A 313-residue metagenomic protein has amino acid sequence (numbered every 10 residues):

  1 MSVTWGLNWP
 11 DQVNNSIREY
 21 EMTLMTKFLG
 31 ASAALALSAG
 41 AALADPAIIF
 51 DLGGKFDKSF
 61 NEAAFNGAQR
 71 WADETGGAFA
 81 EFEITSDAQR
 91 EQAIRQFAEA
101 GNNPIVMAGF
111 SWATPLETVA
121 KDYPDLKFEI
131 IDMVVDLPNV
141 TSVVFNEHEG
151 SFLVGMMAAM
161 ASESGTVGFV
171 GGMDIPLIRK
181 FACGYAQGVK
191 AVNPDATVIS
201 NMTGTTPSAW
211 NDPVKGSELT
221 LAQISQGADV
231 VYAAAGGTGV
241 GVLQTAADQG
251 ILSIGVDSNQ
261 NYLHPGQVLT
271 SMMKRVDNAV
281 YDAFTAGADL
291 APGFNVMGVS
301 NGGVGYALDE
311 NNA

Functional and structural regions predicted by a protein language model:
M1-G6, F28, L290: Short intrinsically disordered, low-complexity coil segments enriched in acidic
V3-M22: Short, Lys/Arg-enriched N-terminal segments with co-localized hydrophobic residues within the first ~10-30 amino acids
G6-N8, A42, K190: Generic N-terminal simple sequence motifs
W9-V13, A34, D57: Intrinsically disordered, low-complexity, compositionally biased regions/tails
N15, A39-L43, F181: N-terminal low-complexity, intrinsically disordered patches enriched in charged
M22-A44: Gram-negative bacterial Sec-dependent N-terminal signal peptides
A44-A313: A residue-level marker of the well-folded mature domains of exported/periplasmic proteins
